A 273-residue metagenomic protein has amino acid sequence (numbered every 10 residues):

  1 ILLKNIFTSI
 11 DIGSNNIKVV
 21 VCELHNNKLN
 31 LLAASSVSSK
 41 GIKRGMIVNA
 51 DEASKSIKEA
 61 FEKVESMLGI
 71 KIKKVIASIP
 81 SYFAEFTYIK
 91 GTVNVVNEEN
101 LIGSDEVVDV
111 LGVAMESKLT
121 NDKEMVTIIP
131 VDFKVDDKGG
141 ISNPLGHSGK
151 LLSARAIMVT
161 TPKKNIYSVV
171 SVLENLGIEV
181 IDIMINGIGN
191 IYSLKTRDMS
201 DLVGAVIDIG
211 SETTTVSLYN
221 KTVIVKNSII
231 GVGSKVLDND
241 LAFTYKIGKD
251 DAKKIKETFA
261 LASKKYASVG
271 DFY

Functional and structural regions predicted by a protein language model:
I1-N16, V20-A205, V223-V225, S234 (+2 more regions): Nucleotide/phosphate-binding catalytic cleft detector across ATP-hydrolyzing and phosphate-transferring enzymes
L202-A242: Glycine-rich phosphate-binding loop of actin/hexokinase-like ATP-binding domains
F243-I247: Short, well-ordered loop/turn and helix-capping segments at boundaries between secondary-structure elements and domains
